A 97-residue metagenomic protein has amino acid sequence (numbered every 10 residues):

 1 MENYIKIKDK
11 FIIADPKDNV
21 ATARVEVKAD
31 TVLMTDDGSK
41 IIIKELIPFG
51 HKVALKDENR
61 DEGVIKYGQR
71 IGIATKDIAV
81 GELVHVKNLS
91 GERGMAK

Functional and structural regions predicted by a protein language model:
M1-K66, R70-K97: Well-ordered secondary-structure scaffolds
